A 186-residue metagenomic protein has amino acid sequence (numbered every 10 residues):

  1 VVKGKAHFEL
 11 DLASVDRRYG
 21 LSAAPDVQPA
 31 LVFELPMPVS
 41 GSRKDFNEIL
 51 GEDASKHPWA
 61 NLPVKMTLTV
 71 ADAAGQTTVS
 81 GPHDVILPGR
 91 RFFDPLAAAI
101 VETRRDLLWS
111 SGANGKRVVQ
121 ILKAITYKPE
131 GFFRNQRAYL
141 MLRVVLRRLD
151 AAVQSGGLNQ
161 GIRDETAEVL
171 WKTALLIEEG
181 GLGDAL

Functional and structural regions predicted by a protein language model:
V1-L186: Extracytoplasmic/secretory ectodomains and luminal regions
